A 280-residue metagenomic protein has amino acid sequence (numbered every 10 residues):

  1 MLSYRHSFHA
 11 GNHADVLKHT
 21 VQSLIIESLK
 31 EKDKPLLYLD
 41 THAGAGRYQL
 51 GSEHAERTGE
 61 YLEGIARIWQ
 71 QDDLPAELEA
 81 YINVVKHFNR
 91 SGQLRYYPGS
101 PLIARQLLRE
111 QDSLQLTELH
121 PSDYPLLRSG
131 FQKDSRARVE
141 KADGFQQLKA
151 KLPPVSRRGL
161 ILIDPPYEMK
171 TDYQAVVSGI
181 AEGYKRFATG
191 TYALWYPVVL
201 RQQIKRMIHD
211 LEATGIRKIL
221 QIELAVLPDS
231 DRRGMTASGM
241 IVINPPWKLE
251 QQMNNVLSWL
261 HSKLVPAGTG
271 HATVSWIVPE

Functional and structural regions predicted by a protein language model:
M1-E280: Class I S-adenosyl-L-methionine-dependent methyltransferase catalytic core
